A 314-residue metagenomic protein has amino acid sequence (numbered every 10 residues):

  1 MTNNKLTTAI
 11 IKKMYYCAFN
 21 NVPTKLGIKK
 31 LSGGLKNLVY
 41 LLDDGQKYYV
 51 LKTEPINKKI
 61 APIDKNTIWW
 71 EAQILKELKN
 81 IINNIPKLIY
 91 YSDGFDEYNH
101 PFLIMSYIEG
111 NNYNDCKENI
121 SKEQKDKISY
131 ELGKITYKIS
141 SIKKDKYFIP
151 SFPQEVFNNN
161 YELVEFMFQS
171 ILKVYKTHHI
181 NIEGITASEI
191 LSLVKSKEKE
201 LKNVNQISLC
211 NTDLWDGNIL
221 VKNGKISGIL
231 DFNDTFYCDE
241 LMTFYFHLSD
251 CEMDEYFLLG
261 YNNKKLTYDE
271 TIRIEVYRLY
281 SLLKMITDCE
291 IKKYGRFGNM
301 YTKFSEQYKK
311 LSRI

Functional and structural regions predicted by a protein language model:
T7-P23, D96, K125, S129-Y130 (+3 more regions): An alpha-helical support segment within catalytic cores of ATP-dependent transferases
T8, W69-A72, E255: Short, surface-exposed alpha-helical segments at coil->helix boundaries
K29-E162: ATP-binding pocket architecture of kinase catalytic cores
Q46, N99-H100, N205-I207, K225: Conserved catalytic motifs of the protein kinase core domain
I120-K122, V156, G228, F244-H247 (+2 more regions): Glycine-rich, phosphate-binding/catalytic loops in enzymes
I207-C210, W215-E275: Active-site Asp-x-Gly
F236, L266, E270, T287-I314: Helical subdomain adjoining the active site within ATP-dependent kinase catalytic cores
E275-K284: Hydrophobic alpha-helical segments that form the core of small-molecule binding pockets and/or dimer interfaces
